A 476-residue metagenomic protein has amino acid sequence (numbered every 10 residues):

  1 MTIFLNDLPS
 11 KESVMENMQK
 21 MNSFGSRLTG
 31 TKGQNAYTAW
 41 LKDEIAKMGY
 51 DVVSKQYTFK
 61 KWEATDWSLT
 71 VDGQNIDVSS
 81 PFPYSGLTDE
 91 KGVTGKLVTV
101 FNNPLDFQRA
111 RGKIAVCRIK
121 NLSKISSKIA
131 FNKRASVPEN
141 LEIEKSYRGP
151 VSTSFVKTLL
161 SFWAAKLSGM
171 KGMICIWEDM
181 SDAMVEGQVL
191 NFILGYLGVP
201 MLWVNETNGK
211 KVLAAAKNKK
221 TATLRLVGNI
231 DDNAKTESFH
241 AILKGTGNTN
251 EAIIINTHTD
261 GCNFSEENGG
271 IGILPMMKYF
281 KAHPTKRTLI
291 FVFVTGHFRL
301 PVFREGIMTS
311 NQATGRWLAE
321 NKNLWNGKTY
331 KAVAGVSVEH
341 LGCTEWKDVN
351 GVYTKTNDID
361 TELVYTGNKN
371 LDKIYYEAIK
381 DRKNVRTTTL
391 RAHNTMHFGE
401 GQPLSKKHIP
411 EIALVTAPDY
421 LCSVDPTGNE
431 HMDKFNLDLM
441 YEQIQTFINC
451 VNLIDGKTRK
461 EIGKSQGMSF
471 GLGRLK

Functional and structural regions predicted by a protein language model:
T2-L8, N22-G33, T99, I129-N132 (+10 more regions): Second-shell loop/turn segments in exported
L8-K11, E16-P138: Noncatalytic luminal/extracellular "stalk/propeptide" segments of secretory-pathway proteins
S13-E16, K20, A36, W40-K47 (+14 more regions): Extracytoplasmic/secreted proteins, especially bacterial periplasmic and envelope-associated proteins
N17-K20, S54, I114-R118, K171-I176 (+8 more regions): Structural recognition of the beta-strand scaffold that forms the well-ordered cores of secreted hydrolase catalytic
I45, L122, F162, F239 (+2 more regions): Alpha-helical metal-binding/catalytic segments enriched in His/Glu/Asp
D77-R111, V189-E267, P275-K286: Soluble metallo-hydrolase cores and metallopeptidase-like ectodomains found primarily in the secretory/periplasmic
N248, T295-E411: Metal-dependent peptidase/peptidase-like ectodomains
K278, L289, T416, Y420-K476: His/Asp/Glu-rich mid-to-C-terminal helical/loop segments that flank catalytic regions of hydrolases
